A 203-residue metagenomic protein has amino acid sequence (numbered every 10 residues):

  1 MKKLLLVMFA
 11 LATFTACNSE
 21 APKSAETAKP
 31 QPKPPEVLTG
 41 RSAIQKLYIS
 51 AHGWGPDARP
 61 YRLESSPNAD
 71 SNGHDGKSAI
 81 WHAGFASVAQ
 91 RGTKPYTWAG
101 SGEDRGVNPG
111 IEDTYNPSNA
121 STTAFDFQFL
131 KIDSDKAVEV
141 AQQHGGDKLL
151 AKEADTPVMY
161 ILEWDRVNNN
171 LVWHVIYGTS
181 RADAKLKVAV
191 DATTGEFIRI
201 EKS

Functional and structural regions predicted by a protein language model:
M1-T15: Sec-dependent bacterial lipoprotein signal peptides
L5, C17-S203: Long, terminal "pre-/pro-" and other extracytoplasmic accessory regions that lie outside the mature folded/catalytic
